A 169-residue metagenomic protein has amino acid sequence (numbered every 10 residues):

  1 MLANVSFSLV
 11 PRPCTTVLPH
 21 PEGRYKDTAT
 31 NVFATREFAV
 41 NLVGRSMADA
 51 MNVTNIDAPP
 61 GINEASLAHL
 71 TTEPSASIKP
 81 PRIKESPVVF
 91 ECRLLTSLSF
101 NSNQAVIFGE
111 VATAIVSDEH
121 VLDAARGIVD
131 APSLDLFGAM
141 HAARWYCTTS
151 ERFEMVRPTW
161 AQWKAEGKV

Functional and structural regions predicted by a protein language model:
M1-V169: Basic, polyanion-binding surface patches
